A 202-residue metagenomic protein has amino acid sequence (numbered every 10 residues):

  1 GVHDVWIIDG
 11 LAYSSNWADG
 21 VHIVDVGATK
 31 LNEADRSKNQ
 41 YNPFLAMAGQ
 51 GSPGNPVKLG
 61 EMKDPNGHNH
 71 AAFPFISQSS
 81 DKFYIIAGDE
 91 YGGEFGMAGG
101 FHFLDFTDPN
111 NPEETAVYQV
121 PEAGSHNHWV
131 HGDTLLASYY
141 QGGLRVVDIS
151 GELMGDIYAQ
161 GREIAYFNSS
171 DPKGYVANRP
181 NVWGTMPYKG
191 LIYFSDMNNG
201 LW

Functional and structural regions predicted by a protein language model:
G1-W202: Feature marking well-ordered beta-strand scaffolds used for ligand recognition
